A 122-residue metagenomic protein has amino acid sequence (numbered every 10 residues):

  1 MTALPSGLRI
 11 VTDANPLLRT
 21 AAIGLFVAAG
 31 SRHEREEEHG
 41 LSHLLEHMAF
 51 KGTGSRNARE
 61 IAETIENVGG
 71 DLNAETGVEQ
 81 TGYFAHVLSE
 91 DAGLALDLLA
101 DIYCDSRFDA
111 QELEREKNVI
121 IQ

Functional and structural regions predicted by a protein language model:
M1-T20: N- or domain-start disorder-to-order transition segments that initiate the globular core
A22-S89: M16/MPP (pitrilysin/insulinase) zinc-metallopeptidase core fold and M16-derived inactive scaffolds
G52-S55, H86-V119: M16/insulysin-pitrilysin zinc metalloprotease superfamily fold
